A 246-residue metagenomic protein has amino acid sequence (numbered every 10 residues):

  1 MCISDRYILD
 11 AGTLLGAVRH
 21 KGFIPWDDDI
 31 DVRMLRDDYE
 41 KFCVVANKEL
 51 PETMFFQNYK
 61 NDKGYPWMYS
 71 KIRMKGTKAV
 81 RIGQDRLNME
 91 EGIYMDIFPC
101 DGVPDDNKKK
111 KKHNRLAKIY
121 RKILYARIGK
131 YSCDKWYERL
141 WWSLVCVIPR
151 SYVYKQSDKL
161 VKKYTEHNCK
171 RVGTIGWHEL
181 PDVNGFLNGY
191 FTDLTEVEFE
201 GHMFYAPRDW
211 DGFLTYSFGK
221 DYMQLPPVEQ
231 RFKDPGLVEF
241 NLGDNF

Functional and structural regions predicted by a protein language model:
M1-D5: Conserved small/polar residues in nucleotide/adenosyl-binding loops
R6, A46-D105, Y125-D134, R139-F218 (+1 more regions): Conserved catalytic core of two-metal-ion nucleotidyltransferases
L9-A11, R36, P99: A cross-domain feature marking catalytic cores of carbohydrate-active enzymes and several ubiquitous metabolic/repair
L9-A17, E229-F232: Short, solvent-exposed turn/loop segments enriched in Gly/Ser/Thr/Pro and often Arg
G12, I30-V32, I97: A structural signal for short, well-ordered beta-strand segments
K21-K41, G201: Catalytic metal-binding acidic patch
N107-K112: A short secondary-structure junction signal
